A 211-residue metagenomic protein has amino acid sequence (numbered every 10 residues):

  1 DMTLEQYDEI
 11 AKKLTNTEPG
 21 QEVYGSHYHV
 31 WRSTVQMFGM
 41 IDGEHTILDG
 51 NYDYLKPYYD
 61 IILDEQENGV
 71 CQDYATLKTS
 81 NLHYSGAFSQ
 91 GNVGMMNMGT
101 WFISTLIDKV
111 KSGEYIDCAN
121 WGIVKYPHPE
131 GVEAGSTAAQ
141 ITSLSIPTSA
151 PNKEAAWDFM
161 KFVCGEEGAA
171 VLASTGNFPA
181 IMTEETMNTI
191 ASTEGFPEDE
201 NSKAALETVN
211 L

Functional and structural regions predicted by a protein language model:
M2-D8, A75-Q90: Short helix-initiation/N-cap motifs at beta->coil->alpha
T3-N51, K56, V93: Extracytoplasmic/periplasmic solute-binding protein
D8-L14, I47-K78, Y126: Glycine-centered hinge/linker elements that transmit conformational signals in sensory and ligand-binding systems
D8-T15, Y59-E67, S85, S89 (+4 more regions): Non-transmembrane alpha-helical segments in soluble domains of secreted/periplasmic/extracellular proteins
H29-W31, M98-T100, Y126-H128, S149: Active-site-proximal beta-strand/loop segments in catalytic clefts of secreted hydrolases
N68-V70, K111-P179: Extracytoplasmic/periplasmic substrate-recognition and gating elements
G94-G99, T105-L106: Paired acidic/hydrophobic, glycine-rich loop segments that form the ligand-binding mouth/hinge of periplasmic-binding
V124-K125, A173-L211: Long, aromatic- and glycine/proline-rich binding clefts that accommodate carbohydrate-like moieties
